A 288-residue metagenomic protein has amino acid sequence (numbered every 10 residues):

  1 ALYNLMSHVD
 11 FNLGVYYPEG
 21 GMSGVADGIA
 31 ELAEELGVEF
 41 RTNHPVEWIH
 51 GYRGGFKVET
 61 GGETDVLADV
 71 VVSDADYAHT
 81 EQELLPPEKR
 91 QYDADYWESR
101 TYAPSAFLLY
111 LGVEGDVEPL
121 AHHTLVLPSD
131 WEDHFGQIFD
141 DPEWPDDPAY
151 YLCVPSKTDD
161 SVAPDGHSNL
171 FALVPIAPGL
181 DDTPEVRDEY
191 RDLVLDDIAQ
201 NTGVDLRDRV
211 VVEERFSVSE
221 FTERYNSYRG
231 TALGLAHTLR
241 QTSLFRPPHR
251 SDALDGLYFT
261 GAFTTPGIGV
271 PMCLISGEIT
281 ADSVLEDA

Functional and structural regions predicted by a protein language model:
L5-V58: Helical element adjacent to the flavin cofactor pocket in flavoenzyme catalytic cores
E47-P164: Mid-domain catalytic core of redox enzymes that form a hydrophobic substrate pocket/lid adjacent to a catalytic redox
H50-G51, L285-A288: Active-site-proximal substrate-binding core of FAD-dependent oxidoreductases
G51-G55, P86, T183-E185, S217-G230: Short glycine/threonine-rich loop-to-helix capping motif typified by GTGT followed within a few residues by an Asp-Pro
V72, L111, A172, I198 (+3 more regions): Hydrophobic, well-ordered secondary-structure elements that form the walls of internal hydrophobic environments
E114-T222: C-terminal segments that line or cap access tunnels to active or ligand-binding sites in enzymes and enzyme-associated
P145-C153, V204-P266: A glycine-rich dinucleotide-binding beta-alpha-beta segment and adjacent secondary-structure elements that constitute
A262-L285: A conserved FAD-binding loop/helix module that cradles the flavin
